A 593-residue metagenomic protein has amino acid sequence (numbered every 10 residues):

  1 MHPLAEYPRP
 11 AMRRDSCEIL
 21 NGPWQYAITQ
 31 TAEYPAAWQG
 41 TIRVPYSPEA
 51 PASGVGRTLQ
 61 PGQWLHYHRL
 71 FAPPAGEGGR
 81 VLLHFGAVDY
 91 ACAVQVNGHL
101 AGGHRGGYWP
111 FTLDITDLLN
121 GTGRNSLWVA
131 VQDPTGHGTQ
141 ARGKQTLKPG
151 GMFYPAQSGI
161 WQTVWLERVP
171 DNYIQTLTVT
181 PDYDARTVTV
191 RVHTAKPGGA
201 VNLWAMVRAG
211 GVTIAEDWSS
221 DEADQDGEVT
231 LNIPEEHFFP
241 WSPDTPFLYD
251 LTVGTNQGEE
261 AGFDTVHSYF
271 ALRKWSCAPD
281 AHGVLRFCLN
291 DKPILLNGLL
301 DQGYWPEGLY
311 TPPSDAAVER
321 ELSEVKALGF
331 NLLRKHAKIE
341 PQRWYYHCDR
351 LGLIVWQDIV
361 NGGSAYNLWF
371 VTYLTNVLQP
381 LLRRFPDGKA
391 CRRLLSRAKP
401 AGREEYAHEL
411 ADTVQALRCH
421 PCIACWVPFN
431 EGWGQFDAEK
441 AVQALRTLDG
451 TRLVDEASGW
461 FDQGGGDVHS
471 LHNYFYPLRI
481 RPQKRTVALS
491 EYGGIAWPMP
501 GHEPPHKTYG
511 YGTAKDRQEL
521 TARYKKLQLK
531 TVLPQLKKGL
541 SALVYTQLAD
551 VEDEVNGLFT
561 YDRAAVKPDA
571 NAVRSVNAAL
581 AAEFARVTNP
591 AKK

Functional and structural regions predicted by a protein language model:
M1-S53, A130, P134-T139, I160 (+4 more regions): Accessory carbohydrate-binding/adhesion or oligomerization-edge regions at the termini of glycan-active proteins
E6, P10-A11, Q25-Q30, R57-I174 (+4 more regions): Accessory beta-strand-rich segments of carbohydrate-active enzymes
V94-V96, R186-D221, V229: Beta-strand-rich binding/interaction modules
L113-L118, T230-P246, L529: Signal that preferentially marks extracellular ectodomain short beta-strand elements of beta-sandwich modules
S126-V129, T245-Q257: Short, aromatic- and glycine-rich surface loops/edge beta-strands on solvent-exposed regions
R168-G198, A281-R286, A579-K592: Surface beta-strand/loop "capping" patches
L177-T178, T252-V325, A579, E583-R586: N-terminal carbohydrate-binding accessory modules
L332-N577, E583-N589: Substrate-binding/catalytic cleft of secreted carbohydrate-active enzymes, primarily glycoside hydrolases
